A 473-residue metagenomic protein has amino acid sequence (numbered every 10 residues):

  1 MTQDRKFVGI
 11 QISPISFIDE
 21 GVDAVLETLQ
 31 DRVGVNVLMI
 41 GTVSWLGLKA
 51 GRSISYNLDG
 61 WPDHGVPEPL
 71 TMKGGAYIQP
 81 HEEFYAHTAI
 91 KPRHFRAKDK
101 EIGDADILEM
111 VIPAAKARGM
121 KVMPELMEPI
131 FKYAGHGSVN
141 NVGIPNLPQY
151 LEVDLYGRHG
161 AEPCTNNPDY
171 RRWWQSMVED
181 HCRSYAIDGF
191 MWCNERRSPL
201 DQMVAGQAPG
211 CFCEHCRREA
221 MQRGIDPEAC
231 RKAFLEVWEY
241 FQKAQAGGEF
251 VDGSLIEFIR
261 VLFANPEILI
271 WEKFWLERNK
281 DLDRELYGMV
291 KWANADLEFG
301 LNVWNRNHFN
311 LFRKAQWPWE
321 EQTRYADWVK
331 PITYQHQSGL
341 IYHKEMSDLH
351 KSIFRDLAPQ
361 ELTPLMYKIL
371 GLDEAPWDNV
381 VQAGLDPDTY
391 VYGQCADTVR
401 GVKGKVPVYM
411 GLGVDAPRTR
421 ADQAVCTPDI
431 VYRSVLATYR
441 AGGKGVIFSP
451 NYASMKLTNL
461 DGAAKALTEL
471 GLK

Functional and structural regions predicted by a protein language model:
D4-E20, Q79-P113, M123-Y185, Q202 (+3 more regions): Active-site-adjacent "subsite" loops/lids of carbohydrate-active enzymes
G9-Q11, M120-Y133, M191-E195, E228-G247 (+3 more regions): Aromatic-lined carbohydrate-recognition surfaces of secreted/lumenal glycan-active proteins
D23-G51, V66-P80, S184-G189, R324-I332 (+1 more regions): Catalytic domains of carbohydrate-active enzymes, especially glycoside hydrolases
T28-V33, V111, A161-S198, V237 (+2 more regions): An active-site-proximal structural segment forming one wall of the substrate-binding cleft that immediately precedes
N36-L48, Y325-K344, W377-L470: Substrate-binding cleft of secreted/luminal carbohydrate-active enzymes
L48-Q79, I130-G157, C193-I259, Y342-Q360: Aromatic- and acidic-residue-enriched segments that line the glycan-binding/catalytic groove of carbohydrate-active
F131-V142, P199-D201, A293-Y342, T419-R440: Substrate-binding cleft/loops of secretory-pathway carbohydrate-active enzymes
W173-S176, S184, G189, P199 (+3 more regions): Active-site neighborhood of glycoside hydrolase catalytic domains
